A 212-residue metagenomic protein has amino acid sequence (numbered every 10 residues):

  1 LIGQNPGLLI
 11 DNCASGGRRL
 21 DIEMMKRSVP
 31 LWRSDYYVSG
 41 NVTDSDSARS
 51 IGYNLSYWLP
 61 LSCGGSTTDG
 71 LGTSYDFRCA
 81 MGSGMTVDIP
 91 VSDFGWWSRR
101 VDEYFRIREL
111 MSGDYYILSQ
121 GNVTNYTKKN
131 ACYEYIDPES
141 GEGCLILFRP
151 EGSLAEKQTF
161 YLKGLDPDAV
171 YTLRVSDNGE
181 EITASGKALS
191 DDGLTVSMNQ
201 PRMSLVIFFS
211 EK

Functional and structural regions predicted by a protein language model:
L1-I182, M198, L205: Active-site-proximal substrate-binding groove within the catalytic cores of carbohydrate-active enzymes
A184-K212: C-terminal beta-strand-rich structural cap/linker in extracellular carbohydrate-active enzymes
